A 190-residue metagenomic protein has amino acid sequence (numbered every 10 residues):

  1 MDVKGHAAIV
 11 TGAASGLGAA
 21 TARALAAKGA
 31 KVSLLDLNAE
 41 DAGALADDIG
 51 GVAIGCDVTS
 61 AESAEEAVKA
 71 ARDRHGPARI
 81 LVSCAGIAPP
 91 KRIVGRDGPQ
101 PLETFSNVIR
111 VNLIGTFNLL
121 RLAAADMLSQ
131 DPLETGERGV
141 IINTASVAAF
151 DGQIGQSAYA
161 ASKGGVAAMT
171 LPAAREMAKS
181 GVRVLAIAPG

Functional and structural regions predicted by a protein language model:
D2-V32: Canonical Rossmann dinucleotide-binding motif of NAD(H)/NADP(H)-dependent dehydrogenases/reductases, specifically
K28-A44: Conserved glycine-rich Rossmann-like NAD(P)H-binding loop of the short-chain dehydrogenase/reductase
A39-E40, G55-A67, L102: The beta1-alpha1 cofactor-binding region of Rossmann-like NAD(H)/NADP(H)-dependent oxidoreductases
I87, G98-N118, I142, V166: Catalytic Tyr-X3-Lys loop
A88-S106, S129-T135, G155-A158: Conserved mid-core segment of classical short-chain dehydrogenase/reductases
L120, S162, T170: Active-site helix of classical SDR
A125, R175-E176: Alpha-helical segment proximal to the catalytic Tyr-Lys
S146: Residue(s) in the substrate-gating loop at a strand-loop-helix junction that position the organic substrate next
